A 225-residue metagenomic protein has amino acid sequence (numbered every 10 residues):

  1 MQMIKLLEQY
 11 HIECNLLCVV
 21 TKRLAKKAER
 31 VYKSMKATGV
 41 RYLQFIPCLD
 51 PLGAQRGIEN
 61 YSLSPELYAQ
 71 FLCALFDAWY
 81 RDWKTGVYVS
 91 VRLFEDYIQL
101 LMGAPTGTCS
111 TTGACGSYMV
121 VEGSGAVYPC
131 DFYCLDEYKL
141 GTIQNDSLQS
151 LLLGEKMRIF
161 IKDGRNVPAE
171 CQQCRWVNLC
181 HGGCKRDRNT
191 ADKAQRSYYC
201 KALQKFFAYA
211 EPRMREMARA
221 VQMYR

Functional and structural regions predicted by a protein language model:
K5-A114, V120, C134-I143: Radical SAM enzyme [4Fe-4S]-AdoMet core and its adjacent flexible, acidic and glycine-rich loops/tails across
C134-R225: Flexible mid-to-C-terminal extensions adjoining Fe-S/redox cofactors in radical SAM and related proteins
